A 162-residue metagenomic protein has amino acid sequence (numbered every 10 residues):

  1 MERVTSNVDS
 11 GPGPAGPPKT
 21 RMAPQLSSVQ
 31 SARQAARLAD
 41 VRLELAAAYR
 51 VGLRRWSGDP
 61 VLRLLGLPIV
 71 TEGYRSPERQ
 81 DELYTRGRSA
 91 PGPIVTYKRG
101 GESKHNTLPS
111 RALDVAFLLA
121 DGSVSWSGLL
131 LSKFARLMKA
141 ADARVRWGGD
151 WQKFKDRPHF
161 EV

Functional and structural regions predicted by a protein language model:
M1-S6, P77-Q80: Short, solvent-exposed beta-strand-terminating loops
R3-E72: Active-site acidic/histidine clusters and adjacent loop/turn architecture that either coordinate catalytic ions
V51-D59, Q80, R86-G87, L137-R144: Structured segments of extracytoplasmic/periplasmic soluble domains in secreted or envelope-associated proteins
D59-P68, T96-Y97, R144-G148: Short glycine-rich, low-complexity/disordered patches
E72-Y74, L119: A mature extracytoplasmic/lumenal domain signature
R75-S76, Q152: Short, solvent-exposed loop/turn segments at secondary-structure junctions
E78-E102, H159-V162: Charged, often glycine-rich, active-site loop that binds/positions anionic groups
K98-V162: Catalytic cores and adjacent binding grooves of peptidoglycan-active enzymes
